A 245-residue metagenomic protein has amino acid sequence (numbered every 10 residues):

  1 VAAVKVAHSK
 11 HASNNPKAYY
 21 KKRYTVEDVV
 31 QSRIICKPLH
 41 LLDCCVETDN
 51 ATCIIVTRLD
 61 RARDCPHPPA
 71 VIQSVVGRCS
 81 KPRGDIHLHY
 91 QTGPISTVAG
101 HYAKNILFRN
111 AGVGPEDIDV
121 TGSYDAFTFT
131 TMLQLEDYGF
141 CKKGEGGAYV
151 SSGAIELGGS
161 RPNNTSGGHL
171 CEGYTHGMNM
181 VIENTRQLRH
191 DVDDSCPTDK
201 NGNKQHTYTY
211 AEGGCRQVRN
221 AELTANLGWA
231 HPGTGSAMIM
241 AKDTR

Functional and structural regions predicted by a protein language model:
A2-A7, H11, I34-Y102, I106 (+7 more regions): Condensing-enzyme catalytic core mediating Claisen C-C bond formation in acyl metabolism
A2-V29: N-terminal leader/propeptide and maturation segments of large enzyme subunits in energy/redox metabolism and hydrolases
T48-T52, T97, H101, Y124 (+2 more regions): Short alpha-helical patches at coil-to-helix transitions and adjacent helical residues in well-structured domains
P82-L88, D125-A148, T234-I239: Short glycine/threonine-rich loop-to-helix capping motif typified by GTGT followed within a few residues by an Asp-Pro
A103-D117: Phosphate/pyrophosphate-binding loops at sites that engage ATP/ADP/AMP, CoA/4′-phosphopantetheine, polyphosphate
D119-S123: Short glycine-rich phosphate-binding loop at a beta-alpha junction
T131-S195: C-terminal hydrophobic structural anchor segments that stabilize assembly/packing rather than catalytic chemistry
